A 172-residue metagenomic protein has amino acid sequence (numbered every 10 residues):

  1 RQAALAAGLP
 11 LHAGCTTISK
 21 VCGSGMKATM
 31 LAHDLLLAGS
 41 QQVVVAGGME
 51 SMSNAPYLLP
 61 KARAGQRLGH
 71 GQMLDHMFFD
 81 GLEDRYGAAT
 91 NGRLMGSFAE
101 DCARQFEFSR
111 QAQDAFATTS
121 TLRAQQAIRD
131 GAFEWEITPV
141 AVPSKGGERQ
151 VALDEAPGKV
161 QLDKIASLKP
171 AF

Functional and structural regions predicted by a protein language model:
R1-V43, F78, A89-L94, K159-F172: Conserved catalytic cysteine-centered active-site region of acyl-thioester-dependent Claisen-condensing enzymes
Q2, K20-E50, S97, A103-A132: Active-site-proximal alpha-helical scaffold in enzymes
A7, G47-M49, A55, L82 (+3 more regions): Fold-independent oxyanion-binding glycine-rich loops and adjacent beta-strand/coil segments at enzyme active sites
T16, G48, P56, A115 (+1 more regions): Proline- and acidic/polar-enriched loop/turn elements at helix boundaries
T17-I18, E83-R85, S109: A short, structure-level motif marking secondary-structure boundaries and short turns
V43-C102: Flexible glycine-/small-residue-enriched beta->alpha junction loops that bind anionic phosphate/pyrophosphate groups
A112-F172: N-terminal extracellular/periplasmic Venus flytrap/periplasmic-binding protein-like
